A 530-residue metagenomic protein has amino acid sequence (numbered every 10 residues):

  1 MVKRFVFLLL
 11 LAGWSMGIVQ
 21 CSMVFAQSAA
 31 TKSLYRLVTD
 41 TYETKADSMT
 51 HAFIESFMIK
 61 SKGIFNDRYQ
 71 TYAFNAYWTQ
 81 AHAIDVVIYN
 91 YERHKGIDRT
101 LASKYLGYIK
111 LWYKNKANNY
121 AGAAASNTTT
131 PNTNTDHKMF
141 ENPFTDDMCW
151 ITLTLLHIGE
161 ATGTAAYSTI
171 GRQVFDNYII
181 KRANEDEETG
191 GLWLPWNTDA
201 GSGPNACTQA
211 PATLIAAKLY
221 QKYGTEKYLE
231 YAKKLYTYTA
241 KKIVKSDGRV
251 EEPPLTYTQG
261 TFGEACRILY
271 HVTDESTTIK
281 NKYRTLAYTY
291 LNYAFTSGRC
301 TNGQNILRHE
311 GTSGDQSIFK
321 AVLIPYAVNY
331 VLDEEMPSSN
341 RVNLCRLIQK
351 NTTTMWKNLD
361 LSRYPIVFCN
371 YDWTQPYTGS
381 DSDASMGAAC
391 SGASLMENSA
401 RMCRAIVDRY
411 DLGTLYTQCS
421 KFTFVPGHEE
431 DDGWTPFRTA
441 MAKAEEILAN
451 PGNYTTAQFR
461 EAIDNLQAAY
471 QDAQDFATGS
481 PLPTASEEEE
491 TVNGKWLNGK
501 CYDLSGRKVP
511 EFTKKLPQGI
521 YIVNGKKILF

Functional and structural regions predicted by a protein language model:
M1-S28: Bacterial Sec-dependent N-terminal signal peptides
A29-V86, N90-Y105, I109-D146, P204 (+2 more regions): CBM-like carbohydrate-recognition segments
Y91, K95, G159-G163, Y220-G224 (+4 more regions): Short coil/turn linking the two alpha-helices of tandem helical-hairpin repeats
A102-K222, L229-K233: Extended ligand-binding groove/face enriched in aromatic
A210-P211, I215-G260, A265-I268, V272-E275 (+3 more regions): Noncatalytic carbohydrate-binding groove/subsite architecture in carbohydrate-active enzymes
I406-P483: Beta-rich interaction/scaffold domains
P483-F530: C-terminal outer-membrane/trafficking sorting elements
